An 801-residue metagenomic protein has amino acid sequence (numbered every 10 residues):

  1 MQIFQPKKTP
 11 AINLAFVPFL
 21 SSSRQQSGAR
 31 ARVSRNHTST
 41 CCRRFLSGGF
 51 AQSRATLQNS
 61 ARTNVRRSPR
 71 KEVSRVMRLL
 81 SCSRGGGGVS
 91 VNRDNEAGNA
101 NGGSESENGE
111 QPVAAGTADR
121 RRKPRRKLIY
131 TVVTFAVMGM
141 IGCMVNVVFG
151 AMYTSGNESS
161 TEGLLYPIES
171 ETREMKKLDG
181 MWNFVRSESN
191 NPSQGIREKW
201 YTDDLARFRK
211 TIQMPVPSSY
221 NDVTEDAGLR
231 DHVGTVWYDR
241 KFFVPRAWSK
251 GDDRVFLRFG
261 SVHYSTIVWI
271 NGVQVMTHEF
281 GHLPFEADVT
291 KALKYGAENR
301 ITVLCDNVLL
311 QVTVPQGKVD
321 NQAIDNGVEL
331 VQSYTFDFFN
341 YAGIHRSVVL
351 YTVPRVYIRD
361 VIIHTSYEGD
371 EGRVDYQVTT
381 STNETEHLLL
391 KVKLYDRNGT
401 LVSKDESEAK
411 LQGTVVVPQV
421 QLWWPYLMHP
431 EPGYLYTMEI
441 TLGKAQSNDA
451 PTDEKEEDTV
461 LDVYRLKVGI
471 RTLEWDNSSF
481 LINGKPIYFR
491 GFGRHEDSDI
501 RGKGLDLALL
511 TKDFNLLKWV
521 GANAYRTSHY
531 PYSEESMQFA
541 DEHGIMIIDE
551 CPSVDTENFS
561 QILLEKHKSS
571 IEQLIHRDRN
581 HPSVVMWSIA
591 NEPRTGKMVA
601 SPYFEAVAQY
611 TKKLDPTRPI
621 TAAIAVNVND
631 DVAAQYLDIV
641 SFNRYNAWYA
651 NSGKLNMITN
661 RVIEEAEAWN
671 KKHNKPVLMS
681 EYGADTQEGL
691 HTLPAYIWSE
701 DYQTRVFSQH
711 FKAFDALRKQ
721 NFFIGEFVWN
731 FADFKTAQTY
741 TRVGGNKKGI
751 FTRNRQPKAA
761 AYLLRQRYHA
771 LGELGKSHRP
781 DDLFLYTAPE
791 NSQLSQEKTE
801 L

Functional and structural regions predicted by a protein language model:
I3-F4, A11-V33, T38-L57, A61-K123: Short, low-complexity, Lys/Arg-enriched N-terminal segments of secretory-pathway carbohydrate enzymes
P10-A11, S34-R35, L57, R62 (+14 more regions): Intrinsically disordered, low-complexity peptide-like regions
C41-C42, C82, C143, C305 (+1 more regions): Generic recognition of cysteine residues
P69, V91-R93, N99-E107, G116 (+6 more regions): Exposed, low-complexity/repetitive linear segments and helix-based recognition motifs, biased toward charged/polar
P112, R122-R125, I129-T527, F539 (+10 more regions): Secreted/periplasmic carbohydrate-active enzymes, especially glycoside hydrolases
D458, A508, F514-L516, A524-A770 (+2 more regions): Substrate-binding/catalytic cleft of secreted carbohydrate-active enzymes, primarily glycoside hydrolases
